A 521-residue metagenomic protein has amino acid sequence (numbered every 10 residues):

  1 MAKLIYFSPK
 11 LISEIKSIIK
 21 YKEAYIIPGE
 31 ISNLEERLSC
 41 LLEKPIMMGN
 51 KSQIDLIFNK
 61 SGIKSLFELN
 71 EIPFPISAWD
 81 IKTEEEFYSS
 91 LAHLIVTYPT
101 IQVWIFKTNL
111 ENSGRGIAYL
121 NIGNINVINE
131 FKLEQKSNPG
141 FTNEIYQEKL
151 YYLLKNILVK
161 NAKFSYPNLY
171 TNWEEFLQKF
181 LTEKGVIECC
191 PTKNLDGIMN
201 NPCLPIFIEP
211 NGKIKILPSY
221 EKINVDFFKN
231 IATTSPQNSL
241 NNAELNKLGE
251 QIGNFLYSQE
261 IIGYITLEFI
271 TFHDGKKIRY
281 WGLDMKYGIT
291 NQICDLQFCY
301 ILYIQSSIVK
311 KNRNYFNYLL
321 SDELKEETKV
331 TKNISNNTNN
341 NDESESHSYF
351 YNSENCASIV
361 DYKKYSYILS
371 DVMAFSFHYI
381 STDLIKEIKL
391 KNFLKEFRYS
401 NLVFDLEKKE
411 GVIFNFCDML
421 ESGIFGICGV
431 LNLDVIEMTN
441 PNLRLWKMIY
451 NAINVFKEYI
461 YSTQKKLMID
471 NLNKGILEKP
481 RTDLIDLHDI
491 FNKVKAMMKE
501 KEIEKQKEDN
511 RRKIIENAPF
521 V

Functional and structural regions predicted by a protein language model:
M1-T100, L110-N112, L120-E148: Conserved N-proximal alpha/beta basic substrate-recognition cap immediately N-terminal to, or forming the N-lobe
L38-L41, R115-N121, F228-I231, C294-D295: Short acidic, glycine/serine/threonine-rich loops at helix termini
F58-W104, Q237-N241, K247-K277: Conserved, well-structured beta-alpha core segment at the onset of a catalytic domain
P99-I105, N109-R115, L120-I122, E130-N224 (+2 more regions): Phosphate-binding site of ATP-dependent enzymes
N124-E144, I216-Q237, Q297-I308, N451-N454: Extended active-site and interfacial segments that coordinate phosphate-rich ligands in large catalytic machineries
F164-G197, N211, F228-I278, D322-L324 (+2 more regions): A long amphipathic alpha-helix within ATP-dependent nucleotide-binding catalytic cores
I278-S306: Active-site loop ensemble at the mouth of alpha/beta enzyme cores that anchors a bound cofactor
Q305-V521: Peripheral (often C-terminal) accessory segments that flank ATP-dependent C-N-forming ligase machineries
